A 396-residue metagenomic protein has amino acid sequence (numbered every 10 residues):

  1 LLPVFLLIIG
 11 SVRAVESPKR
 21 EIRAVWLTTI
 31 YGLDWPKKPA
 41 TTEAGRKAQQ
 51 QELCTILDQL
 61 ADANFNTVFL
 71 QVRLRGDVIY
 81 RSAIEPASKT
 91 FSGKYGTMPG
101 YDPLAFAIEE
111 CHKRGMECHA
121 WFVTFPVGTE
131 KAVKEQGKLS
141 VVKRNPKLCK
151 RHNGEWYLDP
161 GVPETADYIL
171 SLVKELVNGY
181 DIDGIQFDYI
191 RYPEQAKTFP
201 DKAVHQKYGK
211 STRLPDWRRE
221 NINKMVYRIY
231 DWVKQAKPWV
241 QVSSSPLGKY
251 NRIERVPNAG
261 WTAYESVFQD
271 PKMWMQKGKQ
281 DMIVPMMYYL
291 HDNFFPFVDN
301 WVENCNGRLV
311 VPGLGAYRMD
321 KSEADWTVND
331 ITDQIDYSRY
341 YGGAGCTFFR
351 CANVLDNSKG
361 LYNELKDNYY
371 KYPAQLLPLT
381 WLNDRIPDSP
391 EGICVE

Functional and structural regions predicted by a protein language model:
K19-V25, F65-R75, D102-K150, Q186 (+2 more regions): Glycine-rich, aromatic-flanked loop segments that form ligand/cofactor-binding clefts across common enzyme folds
R20, T28-Q50, H119-A120, F125-E175 (+2 more regions): Active-site-adjacent "subsite" loops/lids of carbohydrate-active enzymes
E21, T28-P36, G76-L104, K131-P160 (+1 more regions): Aromatic- and acidic-residue-enriched carbohydrate-binding clefts of CAZyme catalytic domains
T29, Q241-A259, V298-D333: Active-site clefts of carbohydrate-active enzymes
T42-A63, T90-R114, Y168, E220-R228: Aromatic- and glycine-enriched glycan-recognition loops and surfaces that form the carbohydrate-binding subsites
A48-D77, G179-I182: Catalytic domains of carbohydrate-active enzymes, especially glycoside hydrolases
F65-N66, R73, R114, K143-M273 (+1 more regions): Polysaccharide-binding and catalytic clefts of secreted carbohydrate-active enzymes
P271-F294, R308-W381: Substrate-binding cleft of secreted/luminal carbohydrate-active enzymes
